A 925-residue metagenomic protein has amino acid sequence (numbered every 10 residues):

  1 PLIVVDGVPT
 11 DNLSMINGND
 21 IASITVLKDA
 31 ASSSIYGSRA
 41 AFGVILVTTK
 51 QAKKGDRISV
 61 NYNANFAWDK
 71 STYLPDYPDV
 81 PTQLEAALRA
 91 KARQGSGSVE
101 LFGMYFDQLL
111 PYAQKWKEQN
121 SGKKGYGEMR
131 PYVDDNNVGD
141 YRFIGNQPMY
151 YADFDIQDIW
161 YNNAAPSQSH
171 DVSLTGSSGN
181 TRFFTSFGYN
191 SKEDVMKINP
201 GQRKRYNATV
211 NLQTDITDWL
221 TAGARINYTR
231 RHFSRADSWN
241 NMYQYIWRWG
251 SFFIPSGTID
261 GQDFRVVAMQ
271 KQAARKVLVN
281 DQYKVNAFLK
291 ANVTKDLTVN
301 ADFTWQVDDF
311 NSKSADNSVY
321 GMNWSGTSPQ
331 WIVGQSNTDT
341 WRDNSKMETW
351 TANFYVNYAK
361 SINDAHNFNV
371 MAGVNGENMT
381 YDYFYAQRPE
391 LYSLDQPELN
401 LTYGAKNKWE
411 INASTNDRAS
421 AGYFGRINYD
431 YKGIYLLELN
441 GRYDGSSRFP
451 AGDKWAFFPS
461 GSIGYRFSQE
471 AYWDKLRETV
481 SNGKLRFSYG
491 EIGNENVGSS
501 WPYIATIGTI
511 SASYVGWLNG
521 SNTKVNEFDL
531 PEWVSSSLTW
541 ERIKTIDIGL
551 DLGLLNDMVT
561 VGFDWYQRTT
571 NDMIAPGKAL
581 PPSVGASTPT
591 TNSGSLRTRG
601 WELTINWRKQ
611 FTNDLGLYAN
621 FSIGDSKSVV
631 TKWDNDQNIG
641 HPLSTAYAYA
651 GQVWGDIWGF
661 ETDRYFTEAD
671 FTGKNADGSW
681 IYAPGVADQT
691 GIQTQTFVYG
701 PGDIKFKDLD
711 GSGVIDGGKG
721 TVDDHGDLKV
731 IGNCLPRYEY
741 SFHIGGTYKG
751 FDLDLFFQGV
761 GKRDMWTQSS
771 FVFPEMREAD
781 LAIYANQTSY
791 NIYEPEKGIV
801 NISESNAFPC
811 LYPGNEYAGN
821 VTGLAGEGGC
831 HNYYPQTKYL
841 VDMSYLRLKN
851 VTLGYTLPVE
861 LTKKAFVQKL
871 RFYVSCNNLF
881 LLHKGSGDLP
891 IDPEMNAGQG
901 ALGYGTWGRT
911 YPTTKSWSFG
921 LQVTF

Functional and structural regions predicted by a protein language model:
P1-L2, S32-T294, N357, N367-F368 (+9 more regions): Membrane-proximal, glycine/serine-rich, low-complexity loop/turn segments characteristic of large bacterial
L2, D6, N211-R230, D263-D316 (+3 more regions): Extracellular/periplasmic, surface-exposed regions of secreted and cell-surface proteins
L2-D6, S23-L27, V44-T48, N61-N63 (+2 more regions): Soluble periplasmic/extracytoplasmic beta-strand elements of cell-envelope proteins
D6-S32: Short acidic/polar hinge/loop motifs at secondary-structure boundaries that mediate gating or recognition
I16-N19, Y36-A41, P200-Q202, S238-N240 (+2 more regions): Short, glycine-/polar-rich solvent-exposed loops and beta-turns at beta-strand/coil boundaries
N61-G145, Y385, T591, R608-G732 (+2 more regions): Conserved small-residue
Q114-T175, F184-S186, N190, G257-N292 (+7 more regions): Outer-membrane beta-barrel transmembrane strand signature
M322-W324, S446, V760-R871, C876: Extracytoplasmic gating/loop element in the C-terminal half of outer-membrane beta-barrel translocons and assembly
